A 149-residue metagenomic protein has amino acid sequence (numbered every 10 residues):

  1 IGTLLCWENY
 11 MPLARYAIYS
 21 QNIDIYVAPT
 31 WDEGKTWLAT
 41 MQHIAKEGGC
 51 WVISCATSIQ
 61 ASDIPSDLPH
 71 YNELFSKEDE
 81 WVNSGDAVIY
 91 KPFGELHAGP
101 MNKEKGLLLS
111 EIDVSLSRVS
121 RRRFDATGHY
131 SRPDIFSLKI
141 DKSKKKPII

Functional and structural regions predicted by a protein language model:
I1: Short active-site oxyanion
L4-W7, Y16-S20, S117-I149: Cysteine/selenocysteine-centered motifs that mediate thiol-based redox chemistry or coordinate metal-sulfur cofactors
L5, N9-L108: CN hydrolase (nitrilase-like) catalytic-core segments centered on the catalytic cysteine and neighboring Lys/Glu
E104-F124: A short, polar/charged loop-to-alpha-helix boundary motif
